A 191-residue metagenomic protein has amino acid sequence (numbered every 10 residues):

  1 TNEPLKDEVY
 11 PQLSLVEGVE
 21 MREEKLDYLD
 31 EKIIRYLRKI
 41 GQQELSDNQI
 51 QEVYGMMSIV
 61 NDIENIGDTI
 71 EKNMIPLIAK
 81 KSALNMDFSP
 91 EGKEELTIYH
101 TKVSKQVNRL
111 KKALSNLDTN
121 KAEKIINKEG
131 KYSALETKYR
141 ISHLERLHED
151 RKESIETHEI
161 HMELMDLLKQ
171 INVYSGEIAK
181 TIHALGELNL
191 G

Functional and structural regions predicted by a protein language model:
T1-G191: Cytosolic, long alpha-helical scaffolding segments
